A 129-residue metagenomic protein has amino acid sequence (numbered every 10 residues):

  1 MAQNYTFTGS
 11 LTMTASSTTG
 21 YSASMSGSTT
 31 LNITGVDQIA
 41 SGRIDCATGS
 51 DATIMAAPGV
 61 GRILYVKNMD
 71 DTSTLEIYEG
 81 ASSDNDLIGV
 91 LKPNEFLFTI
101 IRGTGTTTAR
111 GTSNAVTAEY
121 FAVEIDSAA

Functional and structural regions predicted by a protein language model:
A2, N32-R43: Interface-prone segments of viral and bacterial extracellular assemblies
A2-S17, T112-A129: C-terminal interaction-tip segments
S16-I33, D45-G59, S82-S83, S113-N114: Surface-exposed ligand/attachment interfaces on beta-rich extracellular proteins
A56-R62, I100-G105: Short, solvent-exposed loop/turn segments enriched in Ser/Thr/Gly
P58-G61, K67-D86: Short, surface-exposed beta-strand/strand-loop-strand elements in extracellular ectodomains
A81-T99: An anionic, turn-rich surface loop/hairpin at beta-sheet edges that serves as a generic interaction/coordination patch
I100-V116: Noncatalytic modules at the cell exterior or secretory-pathway interfaces, chiefly beta-strand-rich lectin/adhesion
